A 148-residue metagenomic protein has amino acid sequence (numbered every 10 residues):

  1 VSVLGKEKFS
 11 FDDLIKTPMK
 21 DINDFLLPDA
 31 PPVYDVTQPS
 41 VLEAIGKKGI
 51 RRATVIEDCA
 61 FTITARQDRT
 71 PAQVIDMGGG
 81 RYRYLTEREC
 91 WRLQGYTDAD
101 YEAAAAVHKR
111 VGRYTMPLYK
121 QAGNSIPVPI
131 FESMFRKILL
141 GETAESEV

Functional and structural regions predicted by a protein language model:
V1-S40: Flexible, glycine-/basic-rich loop-and-beta segments that form/coincide with the SAM-dependent methyltransferase
P31-V148: C-terminal target-recognition/interaction regions appended to catalytic cores
